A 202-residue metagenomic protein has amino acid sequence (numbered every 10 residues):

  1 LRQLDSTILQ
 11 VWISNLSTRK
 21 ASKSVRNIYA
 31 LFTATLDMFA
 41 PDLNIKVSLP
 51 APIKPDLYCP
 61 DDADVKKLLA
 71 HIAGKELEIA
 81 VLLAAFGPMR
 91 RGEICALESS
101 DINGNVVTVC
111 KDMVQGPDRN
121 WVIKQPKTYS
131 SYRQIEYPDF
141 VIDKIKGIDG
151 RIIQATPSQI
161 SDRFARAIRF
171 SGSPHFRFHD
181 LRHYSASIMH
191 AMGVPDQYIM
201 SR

Functional and structural regions predicted by a protein language model:
R2-L49, R90-G92: N-terminal DNA-binding recognition helix of tyrosine site-specific recombinases/integrases
Q3-S6, A70, A96, G104 (+1 more regions): Phosphate-coordinating loops and pocket residues in cytosolic domains that bind phosphorylated ligands
L9, F32, L68, L83 (+3 more regions): Conserved hydrophobic/aromatic pocket- or pore-lining residues that grip, position, or stack substrates in active sites
Q10-S14, T33, D37-A40, K66-A70 (+3 more regions): Amphipathic, well-packed alpha-helical segments that form the structural scaffold of globular domains
S22, R26, D42-A96, F140 (+1 more regions): Basic, Lys/Arg- and aromatic-enriched nucleic-acid-binding interface segment
D37-L43, L82-M113, Q197: Short, charged phosphate-coordinating catalytic segments
D56-P60, D64, A96-K144: Conserved tyrosine-mediated DNA breakage-rejoining catalytic core shared by Y-recombinases
A70, G74-L77, G87, I135 (+1 more regions): Short, basic (Lys/Arg/His-rich) helix/loop patches that form interaction surfaces in the mid-to-C-terminal regions
